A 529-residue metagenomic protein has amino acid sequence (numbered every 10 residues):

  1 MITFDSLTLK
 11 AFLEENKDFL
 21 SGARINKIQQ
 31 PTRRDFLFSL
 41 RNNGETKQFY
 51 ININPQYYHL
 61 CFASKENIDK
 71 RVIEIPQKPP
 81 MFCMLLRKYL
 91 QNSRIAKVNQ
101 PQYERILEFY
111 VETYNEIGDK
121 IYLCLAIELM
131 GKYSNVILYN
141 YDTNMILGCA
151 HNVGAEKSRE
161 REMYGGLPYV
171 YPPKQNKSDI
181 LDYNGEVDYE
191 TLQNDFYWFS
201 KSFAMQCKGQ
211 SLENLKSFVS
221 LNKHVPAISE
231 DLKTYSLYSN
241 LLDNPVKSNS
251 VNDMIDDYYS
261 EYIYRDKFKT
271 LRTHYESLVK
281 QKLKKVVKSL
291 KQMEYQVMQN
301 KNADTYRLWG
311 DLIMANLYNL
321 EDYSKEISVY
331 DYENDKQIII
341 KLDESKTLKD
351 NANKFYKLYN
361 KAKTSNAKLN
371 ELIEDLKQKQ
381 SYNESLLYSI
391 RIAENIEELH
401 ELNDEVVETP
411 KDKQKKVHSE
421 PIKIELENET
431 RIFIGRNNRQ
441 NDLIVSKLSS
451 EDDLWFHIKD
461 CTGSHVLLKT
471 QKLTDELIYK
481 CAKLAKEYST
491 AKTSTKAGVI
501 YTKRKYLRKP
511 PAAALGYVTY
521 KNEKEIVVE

Functional and structural regions predicted by a protein language model:
M1-E529: Extended, highly charged segments
